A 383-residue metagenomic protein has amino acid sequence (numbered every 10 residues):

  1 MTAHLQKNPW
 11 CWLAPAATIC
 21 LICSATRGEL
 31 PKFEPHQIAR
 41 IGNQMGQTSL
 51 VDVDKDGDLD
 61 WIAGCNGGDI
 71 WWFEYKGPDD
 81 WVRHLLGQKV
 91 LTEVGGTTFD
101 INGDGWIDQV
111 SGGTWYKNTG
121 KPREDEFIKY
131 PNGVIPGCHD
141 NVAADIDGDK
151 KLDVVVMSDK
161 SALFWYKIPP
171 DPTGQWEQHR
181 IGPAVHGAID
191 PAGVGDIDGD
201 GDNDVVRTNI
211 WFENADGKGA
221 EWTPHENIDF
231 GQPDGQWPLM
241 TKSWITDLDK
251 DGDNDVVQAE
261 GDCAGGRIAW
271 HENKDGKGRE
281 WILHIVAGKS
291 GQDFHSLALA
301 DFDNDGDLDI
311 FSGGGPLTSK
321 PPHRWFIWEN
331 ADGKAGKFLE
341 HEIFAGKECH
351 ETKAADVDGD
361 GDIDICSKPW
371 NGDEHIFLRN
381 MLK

Functional and structural regions predicted by a protein language model:
T2-A14: Bacterial N-terminal signal peptides that target proteins for export
W12-I22: Bacterial N-terminal signal peptides
C23-K383: Beta-propeller-forming repeat regions
